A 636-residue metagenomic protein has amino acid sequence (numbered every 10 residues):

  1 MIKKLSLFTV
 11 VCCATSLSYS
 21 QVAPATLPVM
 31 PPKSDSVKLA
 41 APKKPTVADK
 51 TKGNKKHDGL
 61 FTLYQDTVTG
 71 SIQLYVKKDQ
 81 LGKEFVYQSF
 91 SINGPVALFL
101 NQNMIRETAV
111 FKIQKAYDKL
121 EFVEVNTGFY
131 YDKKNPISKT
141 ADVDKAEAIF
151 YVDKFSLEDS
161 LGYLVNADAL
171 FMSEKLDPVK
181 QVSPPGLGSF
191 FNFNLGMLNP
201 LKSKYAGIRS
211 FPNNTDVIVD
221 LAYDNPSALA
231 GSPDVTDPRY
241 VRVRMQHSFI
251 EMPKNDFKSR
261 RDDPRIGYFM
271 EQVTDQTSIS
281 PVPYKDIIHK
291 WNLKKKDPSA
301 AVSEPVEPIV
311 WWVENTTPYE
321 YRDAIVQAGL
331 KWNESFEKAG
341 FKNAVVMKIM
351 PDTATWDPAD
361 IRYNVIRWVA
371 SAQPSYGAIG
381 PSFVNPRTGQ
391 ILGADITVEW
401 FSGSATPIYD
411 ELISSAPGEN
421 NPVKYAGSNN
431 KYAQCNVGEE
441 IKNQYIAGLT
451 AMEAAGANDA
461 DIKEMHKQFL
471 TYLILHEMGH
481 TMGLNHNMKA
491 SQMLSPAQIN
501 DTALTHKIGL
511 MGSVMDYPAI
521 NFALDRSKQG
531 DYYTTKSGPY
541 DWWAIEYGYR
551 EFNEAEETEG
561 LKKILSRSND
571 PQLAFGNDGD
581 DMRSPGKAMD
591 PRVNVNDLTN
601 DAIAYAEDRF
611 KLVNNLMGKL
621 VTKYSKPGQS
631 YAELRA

Functional and structural regions predicted by a protein language model:
M1-A25: Bacterial Sec-dependent N-terminal signal peptides
V22-T317, S335, A339, M350-D461 (+1 more regions): Auxiliary tRNA-acceptor-end handling modules of aminoacyl-tRNA synthetases
S89-I92, A328-G329, N364, D410-I413 (+3 more regions): Short secondary-structure boundary/capping segments
D323-L330, E334, E464, Q468 (+1 more regions): Solvent-exposed, polar/charged alpha-helical surfaces in well-ordered, non-transmembrane soluble domains, broadly
L330-F341, G479-H480, L484, I520: Sec-exported extracytoplasmic/periplasmic mature domains
V345-V346: Extracellular glycoside hydrolase catalytic/binding regions
I349-V369, S375, Q468-L524: The catalytic-center signature of Zn2+-dependent metalloproteases
A460-D461, M465, A490-A636: Conserved catalytic/binding loops enriched for acidic/polar residues
